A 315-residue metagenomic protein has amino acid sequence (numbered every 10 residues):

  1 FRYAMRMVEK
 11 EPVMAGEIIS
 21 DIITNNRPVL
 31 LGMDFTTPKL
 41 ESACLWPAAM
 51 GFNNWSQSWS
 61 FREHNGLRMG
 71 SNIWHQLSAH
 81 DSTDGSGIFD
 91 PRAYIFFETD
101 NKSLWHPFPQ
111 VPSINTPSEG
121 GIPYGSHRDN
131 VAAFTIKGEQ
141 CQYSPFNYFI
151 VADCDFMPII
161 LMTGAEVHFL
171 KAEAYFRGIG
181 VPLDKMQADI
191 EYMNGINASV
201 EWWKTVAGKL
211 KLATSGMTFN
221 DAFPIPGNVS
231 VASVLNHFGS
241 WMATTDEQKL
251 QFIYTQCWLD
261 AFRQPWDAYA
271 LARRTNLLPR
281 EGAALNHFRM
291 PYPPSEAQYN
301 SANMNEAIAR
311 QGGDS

Functional and structural regions predicted by a protein language model:
R2-Q57, P112-S315: Acidic/polar-rich alpha-helix caps and helix-coil junctions
F61-S103: Extended catalytic-interface subdomain
P91-T116, P123-Y124: Membrane-embedded hairpin module used as a gating/binding unit in multi-pass transport and secretion proteins
